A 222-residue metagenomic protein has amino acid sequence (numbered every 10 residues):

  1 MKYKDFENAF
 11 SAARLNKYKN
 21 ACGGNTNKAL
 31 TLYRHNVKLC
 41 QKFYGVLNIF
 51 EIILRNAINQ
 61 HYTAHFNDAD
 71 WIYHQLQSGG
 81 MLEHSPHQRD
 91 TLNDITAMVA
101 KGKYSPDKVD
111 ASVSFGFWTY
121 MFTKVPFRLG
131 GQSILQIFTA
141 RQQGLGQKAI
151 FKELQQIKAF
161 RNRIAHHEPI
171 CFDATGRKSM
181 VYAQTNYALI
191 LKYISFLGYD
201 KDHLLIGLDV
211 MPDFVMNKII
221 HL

Functional and structural regions predicted by a protein language model:
M1-K152, Q156, D173-L222: Extended intrinsically disordered or low-complexity regions, especially N/C-terminal cytosolic tails and loops, rather
H167: Active-site-proximal binding-pocket segments
